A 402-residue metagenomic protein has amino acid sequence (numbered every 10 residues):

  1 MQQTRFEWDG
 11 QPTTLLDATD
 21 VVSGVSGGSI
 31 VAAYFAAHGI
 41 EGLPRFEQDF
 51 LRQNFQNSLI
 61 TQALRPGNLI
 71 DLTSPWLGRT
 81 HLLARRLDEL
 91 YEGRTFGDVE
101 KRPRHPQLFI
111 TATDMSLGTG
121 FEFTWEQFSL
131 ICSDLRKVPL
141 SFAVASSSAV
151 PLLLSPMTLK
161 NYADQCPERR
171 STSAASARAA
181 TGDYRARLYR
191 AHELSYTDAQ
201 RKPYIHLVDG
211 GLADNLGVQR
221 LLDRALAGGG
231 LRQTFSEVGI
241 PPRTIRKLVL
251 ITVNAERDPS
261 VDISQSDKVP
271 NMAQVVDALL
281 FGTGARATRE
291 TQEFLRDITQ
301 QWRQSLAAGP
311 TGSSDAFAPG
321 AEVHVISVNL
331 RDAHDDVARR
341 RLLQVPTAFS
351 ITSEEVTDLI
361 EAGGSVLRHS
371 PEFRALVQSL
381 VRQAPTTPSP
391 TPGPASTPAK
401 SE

Functional and structural regions predicted by a protein language model:
M1-E402: Catalytic domains of lipid- and phosphate-ester/thioester hydrolases
